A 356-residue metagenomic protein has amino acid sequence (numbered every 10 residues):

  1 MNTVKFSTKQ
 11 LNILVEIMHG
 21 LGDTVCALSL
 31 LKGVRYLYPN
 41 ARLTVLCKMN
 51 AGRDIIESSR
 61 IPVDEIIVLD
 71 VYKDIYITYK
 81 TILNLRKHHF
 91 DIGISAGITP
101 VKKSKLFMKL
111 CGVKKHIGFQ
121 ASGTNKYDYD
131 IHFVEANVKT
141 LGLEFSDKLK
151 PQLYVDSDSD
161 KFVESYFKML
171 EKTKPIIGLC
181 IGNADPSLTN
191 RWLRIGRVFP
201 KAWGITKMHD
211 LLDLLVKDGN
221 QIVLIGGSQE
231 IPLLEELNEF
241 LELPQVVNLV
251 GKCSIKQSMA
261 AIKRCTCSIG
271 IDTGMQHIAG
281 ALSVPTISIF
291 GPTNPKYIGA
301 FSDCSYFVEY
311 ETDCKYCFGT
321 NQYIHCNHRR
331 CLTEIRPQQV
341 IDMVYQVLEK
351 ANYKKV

Functional and structural regions predicted by a protein language model:
M1-V356: Catalytic machinery of carbohydrate-active enzymes, primarily nucleotide-sugar-dependent glycosyltransferases
